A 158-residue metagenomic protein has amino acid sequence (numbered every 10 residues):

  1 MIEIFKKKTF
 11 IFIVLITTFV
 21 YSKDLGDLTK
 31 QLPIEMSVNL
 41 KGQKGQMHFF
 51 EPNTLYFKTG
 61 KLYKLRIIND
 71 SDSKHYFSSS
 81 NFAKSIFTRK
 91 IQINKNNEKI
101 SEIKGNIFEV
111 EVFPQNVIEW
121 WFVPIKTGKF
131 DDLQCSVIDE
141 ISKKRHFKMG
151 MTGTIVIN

Functional and structural regions predicted by a protein language model:
I2-F10: Bacterial N-terminal signal peptides that target proteins for export
V14-S22: Hydrophobic h-region of N-terminal signal peptides that target proteins for export in Gram-negative bacteria
L25-L28, E102-N158: Extracellular/periplasmic metallocenter environments
T29-L62: N-terminal edge beta-strand
M47, N94-N106: Short beta-strand and strand-turn-strand segments in soluble, beta-rich domains
I67-S71: Asparagine-centered strand-capping/turn motif at beta-strand->loop junctions
K74-S80, D132: Short, hydrophobic/aromatic beta-strand segments
A83-K95: Short aromatic-acidic-glycine turn motif
